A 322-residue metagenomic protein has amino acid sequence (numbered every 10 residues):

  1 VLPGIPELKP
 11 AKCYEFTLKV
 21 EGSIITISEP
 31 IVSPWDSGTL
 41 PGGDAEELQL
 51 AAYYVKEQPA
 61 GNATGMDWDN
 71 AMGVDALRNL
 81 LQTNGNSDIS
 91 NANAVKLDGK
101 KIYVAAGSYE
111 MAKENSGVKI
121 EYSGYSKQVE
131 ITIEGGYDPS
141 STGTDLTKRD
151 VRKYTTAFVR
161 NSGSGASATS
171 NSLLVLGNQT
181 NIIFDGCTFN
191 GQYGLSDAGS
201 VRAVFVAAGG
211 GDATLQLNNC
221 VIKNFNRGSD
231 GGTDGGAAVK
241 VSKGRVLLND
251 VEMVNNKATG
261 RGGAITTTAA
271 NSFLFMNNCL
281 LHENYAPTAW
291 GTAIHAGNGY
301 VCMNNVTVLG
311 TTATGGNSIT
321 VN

Functional and structural regions predicted by a protein language model:
V1-L50, G231: Extracytoplasmic cysteine-anchoring/structural motifs
Q49-S90, S108: Right-handed parallel beta-helix/beta-solenoid
Q58-A63, G107-E110, G136-T144, F189 (+4 more regions): Acidic glycine-/aspartate-rich tracts in secreted/extracellular proteins
N93-D145: N-terminal extracellular ligand-recognition/capping segment immediately after the signal peptide
E114-E121, T155, R160-V175, L195-A208 (+4 more regions): Extracellular beta-strand/beta-solenoid scaffold signature
Q128-S200, N224-N226: Right-handed parallel beta-helix/beta-spiral solenoid domain characteristic of secreted/periplasmic
E130, G135, T180-Y193, D212-N226 (+3 more regions): Right-handed parallel beta-helix
